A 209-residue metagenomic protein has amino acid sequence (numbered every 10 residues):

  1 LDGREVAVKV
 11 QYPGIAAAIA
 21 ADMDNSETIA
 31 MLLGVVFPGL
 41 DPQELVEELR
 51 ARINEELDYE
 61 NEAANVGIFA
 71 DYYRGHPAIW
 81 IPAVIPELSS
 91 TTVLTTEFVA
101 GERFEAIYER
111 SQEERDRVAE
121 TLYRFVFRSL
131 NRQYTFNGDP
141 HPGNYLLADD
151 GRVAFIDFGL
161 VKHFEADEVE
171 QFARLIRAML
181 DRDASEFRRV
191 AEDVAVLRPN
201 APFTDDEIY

Functional and structural regions predicted by a protein language model:
L1-Y209: Conserved catalytic cores of large enzyme domains
